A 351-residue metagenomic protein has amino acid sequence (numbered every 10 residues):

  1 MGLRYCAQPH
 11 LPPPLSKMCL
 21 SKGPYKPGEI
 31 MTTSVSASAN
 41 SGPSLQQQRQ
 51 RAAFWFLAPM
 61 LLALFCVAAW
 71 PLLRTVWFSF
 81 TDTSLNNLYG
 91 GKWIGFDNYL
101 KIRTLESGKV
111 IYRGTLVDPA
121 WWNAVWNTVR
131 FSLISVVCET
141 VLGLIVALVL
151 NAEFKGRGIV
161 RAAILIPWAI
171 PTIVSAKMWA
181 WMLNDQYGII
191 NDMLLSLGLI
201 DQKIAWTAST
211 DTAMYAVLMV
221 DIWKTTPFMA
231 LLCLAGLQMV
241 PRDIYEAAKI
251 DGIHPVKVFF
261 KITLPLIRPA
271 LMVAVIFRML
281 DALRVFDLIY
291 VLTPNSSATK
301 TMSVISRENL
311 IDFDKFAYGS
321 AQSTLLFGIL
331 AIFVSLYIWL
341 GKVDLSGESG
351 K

Functional and structural regions predicted by a protein language model:
M1-L57, K155-R157, I338-K351: Transmembrane alpha-helical segments of polytopic membrane transport and secretion proteins
L45-K351: A structural signal for multi-pass alpha-helical bundles of membrane permease subunits that mediate small-molecule
